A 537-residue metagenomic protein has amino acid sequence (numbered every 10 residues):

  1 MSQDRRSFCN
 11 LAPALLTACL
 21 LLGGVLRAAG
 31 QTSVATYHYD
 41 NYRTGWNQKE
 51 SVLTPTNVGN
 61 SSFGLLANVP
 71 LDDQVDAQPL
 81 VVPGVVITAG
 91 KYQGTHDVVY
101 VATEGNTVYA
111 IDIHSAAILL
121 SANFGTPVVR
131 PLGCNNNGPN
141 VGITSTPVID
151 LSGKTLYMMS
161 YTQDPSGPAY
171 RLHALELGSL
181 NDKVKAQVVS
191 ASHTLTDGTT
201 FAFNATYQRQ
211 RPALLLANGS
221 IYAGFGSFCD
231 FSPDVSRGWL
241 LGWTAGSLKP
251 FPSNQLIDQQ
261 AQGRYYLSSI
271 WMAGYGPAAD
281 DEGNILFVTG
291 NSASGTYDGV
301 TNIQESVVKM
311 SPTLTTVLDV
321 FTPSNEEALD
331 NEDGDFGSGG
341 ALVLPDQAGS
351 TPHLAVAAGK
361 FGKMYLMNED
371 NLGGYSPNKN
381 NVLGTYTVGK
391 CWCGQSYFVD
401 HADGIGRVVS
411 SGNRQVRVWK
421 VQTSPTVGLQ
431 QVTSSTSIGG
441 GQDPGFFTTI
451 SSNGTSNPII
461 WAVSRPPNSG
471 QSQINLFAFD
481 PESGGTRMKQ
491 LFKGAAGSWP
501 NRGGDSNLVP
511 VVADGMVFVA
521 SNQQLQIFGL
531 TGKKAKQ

Functional and structural regions predicted by a protein language model:
M1-L15: Bacterial N-terminal signal peptides that target proteins for export
Q3, G24-Q31: Extreme N-terminus of proteins, especially the signal/transit-peptide cleavage junction and the first residues
A12-R27: Bacterial N-terminal signal peptides
Q31-Q347, P352-Y375, V388-D400, G406-W419 (+4 more regions): Mobile, glycine-rich extracellular loop/lid and propeptide segments that shape or gate substrate/ligand access
T322, N381, R417-S451: A beta-strand-loop signature enriched in Asp, Gly, Thr, and Trp that corresponds to the sialidase/neuraminidase Asp-box
S376-G389, Q430-I438, A496-G497: Inter-blade linker and blade-boundary elements of WD-repeat/beta-propeller domains
P500: Short, flexible active-site loop motifs that bind/organize anionic cofactors or intermediates
K534-Q537: Short, solvent-exposed mixed-charge patches
